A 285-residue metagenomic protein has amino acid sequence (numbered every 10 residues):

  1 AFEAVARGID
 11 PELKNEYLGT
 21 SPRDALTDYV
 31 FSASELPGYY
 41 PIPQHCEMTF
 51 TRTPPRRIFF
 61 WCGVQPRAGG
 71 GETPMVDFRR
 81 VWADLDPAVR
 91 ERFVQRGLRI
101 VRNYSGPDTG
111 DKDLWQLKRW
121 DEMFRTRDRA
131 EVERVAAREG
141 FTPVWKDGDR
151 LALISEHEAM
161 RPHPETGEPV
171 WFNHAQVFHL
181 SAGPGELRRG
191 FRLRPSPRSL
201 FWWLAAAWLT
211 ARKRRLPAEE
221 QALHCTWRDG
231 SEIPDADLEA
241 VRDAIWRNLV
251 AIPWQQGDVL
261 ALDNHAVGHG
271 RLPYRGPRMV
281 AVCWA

Functional and structural regions predicted by a protein language model:
A1-T20: Membrane helical hairpin/interfacial module
E16-C46: A gly/proline- and charged-residue-enriched helix-loop-helix capping module
G38-I42, T53-A285: Active-site environment of non-heme Fe oxygenases that use a 2-His-1-carboxylate facial triad
